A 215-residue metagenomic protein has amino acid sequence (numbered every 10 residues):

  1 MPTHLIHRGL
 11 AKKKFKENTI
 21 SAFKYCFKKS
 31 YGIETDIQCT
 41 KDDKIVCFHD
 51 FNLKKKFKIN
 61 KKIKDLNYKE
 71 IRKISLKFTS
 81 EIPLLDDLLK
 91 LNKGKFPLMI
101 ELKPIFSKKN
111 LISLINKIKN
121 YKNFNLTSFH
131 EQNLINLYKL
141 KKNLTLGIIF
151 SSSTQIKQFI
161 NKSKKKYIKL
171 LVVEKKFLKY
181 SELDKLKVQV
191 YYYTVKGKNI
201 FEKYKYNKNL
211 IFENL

Functional and structural regions predicted by a protein language model:
M1-L215: Phosphate-group recognition and catalysis centered on beta-loop-alpha active-site segments
